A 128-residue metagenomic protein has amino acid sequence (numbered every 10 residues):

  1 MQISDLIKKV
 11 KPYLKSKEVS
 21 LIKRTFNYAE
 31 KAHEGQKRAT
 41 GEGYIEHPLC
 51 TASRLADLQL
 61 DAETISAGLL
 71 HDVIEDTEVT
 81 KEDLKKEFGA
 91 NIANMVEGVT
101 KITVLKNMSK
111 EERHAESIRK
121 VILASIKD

Functional and structural regions predicted by a protein language model:
M1-D128: Active-site helical microenvironments for divalent-metal-assisted chemistry
